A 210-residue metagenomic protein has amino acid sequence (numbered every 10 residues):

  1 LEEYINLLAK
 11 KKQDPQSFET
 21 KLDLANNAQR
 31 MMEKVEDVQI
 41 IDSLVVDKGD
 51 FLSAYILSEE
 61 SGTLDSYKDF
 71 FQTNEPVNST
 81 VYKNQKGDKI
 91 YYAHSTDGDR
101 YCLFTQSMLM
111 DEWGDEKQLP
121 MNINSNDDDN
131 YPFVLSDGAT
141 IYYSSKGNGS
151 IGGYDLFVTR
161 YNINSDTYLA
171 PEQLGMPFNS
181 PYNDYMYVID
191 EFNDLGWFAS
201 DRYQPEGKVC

Functional and structural regions predicted by a protein language model:
A9-C210: Short, conserved micro-motifs composed of acidic
